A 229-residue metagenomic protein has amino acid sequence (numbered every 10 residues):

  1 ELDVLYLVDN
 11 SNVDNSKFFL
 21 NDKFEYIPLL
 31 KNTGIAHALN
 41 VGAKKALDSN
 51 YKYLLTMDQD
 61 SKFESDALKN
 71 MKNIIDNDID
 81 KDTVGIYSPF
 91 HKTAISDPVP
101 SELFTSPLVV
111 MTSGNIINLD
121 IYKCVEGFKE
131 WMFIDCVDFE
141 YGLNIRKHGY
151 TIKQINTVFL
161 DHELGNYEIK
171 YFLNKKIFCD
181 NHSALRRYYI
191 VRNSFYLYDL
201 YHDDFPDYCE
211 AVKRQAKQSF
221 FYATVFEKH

Functional and structural regions predicted by a protein language model:
L2-P28: Acidic donor-binding segment of Leloir-type glycosyltransferases
L29-A46: Glycine-rich, basic loop-to-helix element that forms the pyrophosphate-binding segment of sugar-nucleotide handling
N40, S65-D76, Y122, F139: Short alpha-helix within the catalytic core of nucleotide-sugar-dependent glycosyltransferases
Y51-D60: Short beta-strand-to-loop acidic/aromatic patch adjacent to the donor-nucleotide binding site
D66-V99: Conserved donor NDP-sugar-binding/catalytic core segment of glycosyltransferases
T112-E126: Conserved nucleotide-sugar donor-binding and metal-coordinating catalytic region shared by glycosyltransferases
I121, V125, W131-L164: A short, conserved alpha-helix in the catalytic core of glycosyltransferases
D199-H229: Non-catalytic, C-terminal membrane-associated alpha-helical segments of glycosyltransferases
